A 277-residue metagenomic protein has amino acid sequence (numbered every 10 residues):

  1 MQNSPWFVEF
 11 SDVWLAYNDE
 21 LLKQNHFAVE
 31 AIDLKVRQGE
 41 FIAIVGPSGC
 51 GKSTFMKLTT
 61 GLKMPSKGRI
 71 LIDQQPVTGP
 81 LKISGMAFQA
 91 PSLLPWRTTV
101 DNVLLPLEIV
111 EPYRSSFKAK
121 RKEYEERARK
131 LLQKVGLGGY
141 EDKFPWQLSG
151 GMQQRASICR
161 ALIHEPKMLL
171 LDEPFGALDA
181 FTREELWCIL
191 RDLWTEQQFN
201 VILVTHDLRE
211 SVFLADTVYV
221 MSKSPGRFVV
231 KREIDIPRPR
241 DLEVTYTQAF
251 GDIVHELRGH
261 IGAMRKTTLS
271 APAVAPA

Functional and structural regions predicted by a protein language model:
V45-P47: The feature captures the beta-strand-to-loop junction immediately N-terminal to the Walker
T60: Helix-to-loop junction immediately C-terminal to a conserved catalytic motif
G68-G79: Conserved ABC transporter NBD signature motif
L104, E108-E111, S116-Y140, D192: Conserved ABC ATPase "signature" region
F144-L148, M152: Conserved ABC ATPase signature
I163-K167: A short, proline-enriched helix->beta-strand linker immediately N-terminal to the Walker B motif in ABC-type P-loop
L169-D172: Catalytic Walker B motif of ABC-type/P-loop ATPase nucleotide-binding domains
